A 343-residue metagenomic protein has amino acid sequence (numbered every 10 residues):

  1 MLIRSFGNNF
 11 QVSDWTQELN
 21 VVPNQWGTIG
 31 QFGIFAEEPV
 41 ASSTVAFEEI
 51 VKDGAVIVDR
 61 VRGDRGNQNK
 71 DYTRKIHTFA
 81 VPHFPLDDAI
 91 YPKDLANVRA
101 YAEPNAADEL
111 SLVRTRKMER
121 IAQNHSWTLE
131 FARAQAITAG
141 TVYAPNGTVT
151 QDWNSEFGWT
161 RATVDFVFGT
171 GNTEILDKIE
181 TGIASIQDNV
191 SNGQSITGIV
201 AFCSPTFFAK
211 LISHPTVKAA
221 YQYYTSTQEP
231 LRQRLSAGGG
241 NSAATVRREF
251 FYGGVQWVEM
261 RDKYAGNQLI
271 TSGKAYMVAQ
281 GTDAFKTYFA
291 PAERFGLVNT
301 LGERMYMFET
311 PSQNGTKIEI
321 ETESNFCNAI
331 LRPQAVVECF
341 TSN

Functional and structural regions predicted by a protein language model:
M1-T44, A329-N343: N-terminal alpha-helical "arm" segments
L19, K178-I186, F289, F295-G296 (+1 more regions): Short, Φ-rich (hydrophobic/aromatic) sequence segments
G33-A100: Assembly/oligomerization interface modules of large self-assembling protein complexes
E37, N189-Q194, I199-V200, N267-Q268 (+2 more regions): A general structural signal for short secondary-structure junctions and capping/turn motifs
F84-A162, E174-K178, G182-A209, T316-E323: Long, contiguous amphipathic alpha-helices that act as assembly "spine/axial" helices in icosahedral shell and virion
V164-F168: Charged, low-complexity intrinsically disordered segments
K210-A220: Short active-site loop/helix that positions an aromatic residue
K218-N343: Sequence/fold signature of self-assembling virion shell proteins
